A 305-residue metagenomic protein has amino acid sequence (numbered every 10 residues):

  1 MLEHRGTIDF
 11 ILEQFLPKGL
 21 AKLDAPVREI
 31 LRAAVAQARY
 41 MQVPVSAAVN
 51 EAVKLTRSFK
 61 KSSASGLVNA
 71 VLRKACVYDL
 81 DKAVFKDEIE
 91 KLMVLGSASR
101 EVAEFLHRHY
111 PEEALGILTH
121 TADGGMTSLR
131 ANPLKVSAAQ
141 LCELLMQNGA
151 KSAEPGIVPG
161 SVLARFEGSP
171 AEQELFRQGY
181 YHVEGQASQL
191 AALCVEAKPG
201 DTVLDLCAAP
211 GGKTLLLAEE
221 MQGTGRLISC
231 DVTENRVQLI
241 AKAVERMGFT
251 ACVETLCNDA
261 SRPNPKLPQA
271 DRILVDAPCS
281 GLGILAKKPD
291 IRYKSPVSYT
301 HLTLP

Functional and structural regions predicted by a protein language model:
M1-P305: S-adenosylmethionine
